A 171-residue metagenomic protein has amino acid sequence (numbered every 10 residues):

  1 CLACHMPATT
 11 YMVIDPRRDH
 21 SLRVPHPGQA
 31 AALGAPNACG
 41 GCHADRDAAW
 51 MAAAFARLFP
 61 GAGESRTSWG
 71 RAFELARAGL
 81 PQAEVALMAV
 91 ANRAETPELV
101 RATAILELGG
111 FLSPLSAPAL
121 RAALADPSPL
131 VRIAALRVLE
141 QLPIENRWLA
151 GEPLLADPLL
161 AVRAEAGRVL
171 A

Functional and structural regions predicted by a protein language model:
C1-A102, L106, F111, P158-A161: Primarily the internal scaffold of c-type cytochrome electron-transfer domains, especially repeated/multiheme c-type
Y11-V13, L142-E145: Secondary-structure transition/capping motifs at alpha-helix termini and the adjoining loop/turn into the next element
P81-A91, S113-A125, P143-L155, A171: Amphipathic alpha-helical scaffolding segments comprising HEAT/armadillo-like alpha-solenoid repeats
E107, V138-Q141, V169: Core register positions within helices of long alpha-helical scaffolds
A123, P127-L142: Extended hydrophobic/aromatic segments used for targeting, binding, or gating
R163, G167-L170: Leucine-rich solenoid repeat scaffolds
